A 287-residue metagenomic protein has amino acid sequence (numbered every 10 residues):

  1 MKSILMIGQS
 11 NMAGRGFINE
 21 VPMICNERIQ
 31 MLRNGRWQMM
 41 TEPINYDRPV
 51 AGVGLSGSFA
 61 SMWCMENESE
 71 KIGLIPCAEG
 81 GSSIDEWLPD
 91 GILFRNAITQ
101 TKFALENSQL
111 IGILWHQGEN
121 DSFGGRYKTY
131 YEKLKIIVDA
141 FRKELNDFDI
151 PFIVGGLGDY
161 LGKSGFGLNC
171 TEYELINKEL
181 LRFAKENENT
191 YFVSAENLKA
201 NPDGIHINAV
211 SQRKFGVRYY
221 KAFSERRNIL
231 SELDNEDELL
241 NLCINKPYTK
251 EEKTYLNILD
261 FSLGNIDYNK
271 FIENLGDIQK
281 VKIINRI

Functional and structural regions predicted by a protein language model:
M1-I287: Cell-envelope and extracellular/periplasmic
